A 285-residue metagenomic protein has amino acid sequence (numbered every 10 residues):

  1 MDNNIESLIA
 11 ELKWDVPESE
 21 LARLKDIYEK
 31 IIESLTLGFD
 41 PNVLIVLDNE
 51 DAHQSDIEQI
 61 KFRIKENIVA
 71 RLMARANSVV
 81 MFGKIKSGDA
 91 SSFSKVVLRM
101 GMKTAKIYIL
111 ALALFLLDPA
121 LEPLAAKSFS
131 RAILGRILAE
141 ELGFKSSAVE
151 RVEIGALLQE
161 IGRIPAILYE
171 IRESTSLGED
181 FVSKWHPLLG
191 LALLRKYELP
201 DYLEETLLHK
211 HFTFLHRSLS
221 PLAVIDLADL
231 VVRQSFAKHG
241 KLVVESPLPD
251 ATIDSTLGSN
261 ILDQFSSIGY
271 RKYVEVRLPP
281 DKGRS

Functional and structural regions predicted by a protein language model:
D2-V182: Acidic/His-rich, divalent-metal-binding segments that scaffold phosphate/diphosphate chemistry
D2-W14, S19, F212-H216, L222 (+3 more regions): Non-catalytic regulatory/interaction regions at protein termini and inter-domain linkers
V46, E50, Q54-Q59, S87 (+3 more regions): Histidine/acidic-rich helix-loop-helix segments that form or flank divalent-metal centers in metalloenzyme catalytic
G88-S91, E122-A125, E173-F181, E205-L208 (+1 more regions): Short alpha-helical "patches" and their helix-cap loops
R163-I164, R233, V244: General alpha-helical segment detector with a strong preference for membrane-spanning helices and helix-boundary regions
E173-K196, H216-A223, E245-D263: Divalent-cation-assisted or electrostatically stabilized phosphate/pyrophosphate-binding catalytic cores
H239-S285: Acidic, carboxylate-rich catalytic segments that either coordinate divalent cations
